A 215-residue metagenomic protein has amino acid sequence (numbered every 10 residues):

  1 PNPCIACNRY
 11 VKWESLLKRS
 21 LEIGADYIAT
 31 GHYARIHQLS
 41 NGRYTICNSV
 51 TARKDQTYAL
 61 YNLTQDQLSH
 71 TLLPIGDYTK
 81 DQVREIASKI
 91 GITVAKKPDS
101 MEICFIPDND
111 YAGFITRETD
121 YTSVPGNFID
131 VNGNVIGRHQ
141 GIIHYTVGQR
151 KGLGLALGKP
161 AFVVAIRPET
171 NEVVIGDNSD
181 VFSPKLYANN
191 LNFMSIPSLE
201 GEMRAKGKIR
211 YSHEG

Functional and structural regions predicted by a protein language model:
P1-G215: Nucleotide-activated chemistry modules centered on ATP-dependent adenylation/adenylyltransferase
